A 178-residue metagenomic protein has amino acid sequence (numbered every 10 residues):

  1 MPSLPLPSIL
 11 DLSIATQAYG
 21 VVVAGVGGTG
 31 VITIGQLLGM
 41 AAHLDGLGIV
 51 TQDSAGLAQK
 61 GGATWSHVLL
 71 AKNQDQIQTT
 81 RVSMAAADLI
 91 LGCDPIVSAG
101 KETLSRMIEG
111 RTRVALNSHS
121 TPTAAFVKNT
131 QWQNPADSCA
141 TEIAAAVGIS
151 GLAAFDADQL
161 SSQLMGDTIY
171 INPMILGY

Functional and structural regions predicted by a protein language model:
M1-Y178: Active-site cofactor/cluster-binding pocket
